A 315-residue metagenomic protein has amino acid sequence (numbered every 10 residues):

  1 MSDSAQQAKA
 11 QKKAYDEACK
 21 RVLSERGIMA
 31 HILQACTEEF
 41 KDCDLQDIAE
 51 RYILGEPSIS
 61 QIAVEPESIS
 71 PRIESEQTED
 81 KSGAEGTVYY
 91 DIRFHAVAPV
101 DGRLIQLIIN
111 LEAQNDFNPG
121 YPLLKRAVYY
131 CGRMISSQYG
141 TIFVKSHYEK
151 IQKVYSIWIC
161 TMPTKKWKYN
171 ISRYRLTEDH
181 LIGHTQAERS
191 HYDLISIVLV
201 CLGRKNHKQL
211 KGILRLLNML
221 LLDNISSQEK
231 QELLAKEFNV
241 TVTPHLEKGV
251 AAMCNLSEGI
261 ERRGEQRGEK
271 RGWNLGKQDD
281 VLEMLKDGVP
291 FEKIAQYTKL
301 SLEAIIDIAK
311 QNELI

Functional and structural regions predicted by a protein language model:
M1-I315: Elongated, amphipathic alpha-helical interaction scaffolds
